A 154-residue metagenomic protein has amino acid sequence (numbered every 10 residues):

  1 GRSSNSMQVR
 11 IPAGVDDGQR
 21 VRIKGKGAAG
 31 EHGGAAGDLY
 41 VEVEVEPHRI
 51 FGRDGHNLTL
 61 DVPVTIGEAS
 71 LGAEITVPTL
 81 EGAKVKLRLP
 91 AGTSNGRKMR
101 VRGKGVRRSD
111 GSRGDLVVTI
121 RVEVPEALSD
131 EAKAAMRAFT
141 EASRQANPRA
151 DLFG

Functional and structural regions predicted by a protein language model:
G1-G154: Charged, often glycine-enriched C-terminal and inter-domain segments that act as flexible interaction/assembly
